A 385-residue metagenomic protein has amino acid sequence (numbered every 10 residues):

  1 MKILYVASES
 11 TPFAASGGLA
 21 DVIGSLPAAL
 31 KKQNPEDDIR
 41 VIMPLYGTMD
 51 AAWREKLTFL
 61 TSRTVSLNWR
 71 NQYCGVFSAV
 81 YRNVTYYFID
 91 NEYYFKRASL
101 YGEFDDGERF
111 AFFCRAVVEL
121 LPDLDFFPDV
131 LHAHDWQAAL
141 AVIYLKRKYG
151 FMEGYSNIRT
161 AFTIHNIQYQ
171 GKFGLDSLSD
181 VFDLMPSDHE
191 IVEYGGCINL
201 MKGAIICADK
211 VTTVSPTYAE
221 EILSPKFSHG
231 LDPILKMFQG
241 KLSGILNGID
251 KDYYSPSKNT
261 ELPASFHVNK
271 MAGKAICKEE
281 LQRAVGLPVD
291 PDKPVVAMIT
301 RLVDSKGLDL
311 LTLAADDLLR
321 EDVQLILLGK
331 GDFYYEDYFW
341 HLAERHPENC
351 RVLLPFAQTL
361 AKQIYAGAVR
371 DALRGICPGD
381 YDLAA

Functional and structural regions predicted by a protein language model:
M1-A385: Catalytic cores of nucleotide-sugar-dependent glycosyltransferases that transfer UDP/GDP/TDP-activated
